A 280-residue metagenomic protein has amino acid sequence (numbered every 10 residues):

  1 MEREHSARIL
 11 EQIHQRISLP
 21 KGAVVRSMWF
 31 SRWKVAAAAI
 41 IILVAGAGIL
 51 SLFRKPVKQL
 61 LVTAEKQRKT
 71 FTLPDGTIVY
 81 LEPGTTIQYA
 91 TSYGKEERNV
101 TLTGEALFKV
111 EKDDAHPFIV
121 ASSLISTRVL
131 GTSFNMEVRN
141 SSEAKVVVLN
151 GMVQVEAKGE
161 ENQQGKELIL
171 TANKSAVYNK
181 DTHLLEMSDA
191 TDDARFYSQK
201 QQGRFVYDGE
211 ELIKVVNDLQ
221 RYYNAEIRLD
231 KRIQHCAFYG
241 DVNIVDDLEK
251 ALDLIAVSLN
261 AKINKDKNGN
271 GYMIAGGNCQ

Functional and structural regions predicted by a protein language model:
M1-I13: A short, acidic loop/turn at secondary-structure junctions
Q15-A36, L43-Q280: A residue-level detector for the "anchor" residue at the start of short, highly conserved motifs
